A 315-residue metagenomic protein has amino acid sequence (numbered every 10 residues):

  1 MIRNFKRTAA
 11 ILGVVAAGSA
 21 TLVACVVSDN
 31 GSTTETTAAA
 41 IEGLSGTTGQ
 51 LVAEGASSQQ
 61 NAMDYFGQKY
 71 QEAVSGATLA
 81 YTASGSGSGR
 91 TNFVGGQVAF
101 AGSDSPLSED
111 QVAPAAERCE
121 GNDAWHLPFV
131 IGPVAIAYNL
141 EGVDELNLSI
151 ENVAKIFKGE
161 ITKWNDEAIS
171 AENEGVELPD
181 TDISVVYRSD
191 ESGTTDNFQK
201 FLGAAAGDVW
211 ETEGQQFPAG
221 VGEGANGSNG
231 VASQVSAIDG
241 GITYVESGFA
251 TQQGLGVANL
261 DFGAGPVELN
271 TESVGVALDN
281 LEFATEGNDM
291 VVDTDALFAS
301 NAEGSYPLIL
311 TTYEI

Functional and structural regions predicted by a protein language model:
I2-L12: Bacterial N-terminal signal peptides that target proteins for export
S19-A24: C-terminal motif of bacterial Sec signal peptides marking the signal peptidase cleavage site
V26-D29: Bacterial signal peptide processing site
A38-S170, A232-Q234, G248-Q253: N-terminal segment of the mature folded domain
A80-T82, V186, E223, A258: General small-molecule cofactor/ligand-binding pocket signal
P133-A137, V143-S233: Extracytoplasmic ligand-binding site segments that recognize negatively charged/polar headgroups
E191-A284: Ligand-binding pocket segment of bilobal, Venus flytrap-like solute-binding proteins
G265-I315: C-terminal lobe and pocket-closing loops of periplasmic/extracytoplasmic Venus-flytrap solute-binding proteins
